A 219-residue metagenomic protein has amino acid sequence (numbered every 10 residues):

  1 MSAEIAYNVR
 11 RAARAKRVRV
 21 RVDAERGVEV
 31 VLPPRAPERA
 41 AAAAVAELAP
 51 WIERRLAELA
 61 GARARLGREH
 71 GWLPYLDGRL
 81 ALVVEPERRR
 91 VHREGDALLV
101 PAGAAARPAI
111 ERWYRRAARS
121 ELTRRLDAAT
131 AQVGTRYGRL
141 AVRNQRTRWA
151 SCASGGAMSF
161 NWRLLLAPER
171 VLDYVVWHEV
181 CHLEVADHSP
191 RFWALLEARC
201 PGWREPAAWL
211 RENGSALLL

Functional and structural regions predicted by a protein language model:
M1-Y174, L183-L219: Active-site-proximal or metal-binding-adjacent scaffold patches in catalytic folds
E179: Walker B catalytic acidic pair
